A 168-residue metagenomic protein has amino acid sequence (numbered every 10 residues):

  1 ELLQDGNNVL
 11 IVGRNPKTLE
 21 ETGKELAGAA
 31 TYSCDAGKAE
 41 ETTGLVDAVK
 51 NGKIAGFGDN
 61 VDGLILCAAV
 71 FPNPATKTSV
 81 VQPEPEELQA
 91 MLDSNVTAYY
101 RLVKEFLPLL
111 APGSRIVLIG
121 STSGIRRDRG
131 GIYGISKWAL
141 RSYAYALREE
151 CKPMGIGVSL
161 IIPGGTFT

Functional and structural regions predicted by a protein language model:
E1-V9: Canonical Rossmann dinucleotide-binding motif of NAD(H)/NADP(H)-dependent dehydrogenases/reductases, specifically
L26-E40: Rossmann-fold cofactor-recognition segment
N51, D93-S114, E149: Amphipathic alpha-helical dimer-interface segment in Rossmann-like NAD(P)H-dependent oxidoreductases
G56-N60, A69-Q89: Conserved mid-core segment of classical short-chain dehydrogenase/reductases
D59-A69, N95, L118, S159: Rossmann-fold scaffold of SDR-type NAD(P)-dependent oxidoreductases
V70, R115-A139, A144-Y145, E149-K152 (+1 more regions): Catalytic loop of short-chain dehydrogenase/reductase
V81-Y100, V117, L140: Catalytic Tyr-X3-Lys loop
G157-F167: Conserved SDR Rossmann-fold cofactor-binding beta-strand/turn motif
